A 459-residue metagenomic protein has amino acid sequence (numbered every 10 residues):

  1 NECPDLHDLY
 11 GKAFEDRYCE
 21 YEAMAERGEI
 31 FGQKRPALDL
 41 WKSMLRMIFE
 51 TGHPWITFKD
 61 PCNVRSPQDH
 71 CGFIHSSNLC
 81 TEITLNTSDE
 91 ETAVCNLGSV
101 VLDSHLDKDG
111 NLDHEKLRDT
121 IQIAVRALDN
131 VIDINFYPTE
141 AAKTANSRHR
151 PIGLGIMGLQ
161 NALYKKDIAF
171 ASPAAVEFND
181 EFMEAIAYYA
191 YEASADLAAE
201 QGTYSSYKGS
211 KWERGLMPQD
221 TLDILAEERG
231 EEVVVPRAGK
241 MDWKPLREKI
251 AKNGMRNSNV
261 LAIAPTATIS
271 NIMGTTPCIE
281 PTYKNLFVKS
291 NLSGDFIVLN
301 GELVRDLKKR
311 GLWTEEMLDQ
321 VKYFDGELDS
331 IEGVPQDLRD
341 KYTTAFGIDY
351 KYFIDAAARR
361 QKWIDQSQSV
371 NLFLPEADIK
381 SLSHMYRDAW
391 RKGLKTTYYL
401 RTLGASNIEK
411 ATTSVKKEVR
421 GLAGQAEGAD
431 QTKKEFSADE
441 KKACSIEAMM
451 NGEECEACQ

Functional and structural regions predicted by a protein language model:
N1-T51, L225-G230: Polar, glycine-rich mid-to-C-terminal structural blocks that act as macromolecule-binding/assembly scaffolds
E2-D5, F58-H70, A141-I152, V176-F182 (+5 more regions): A glycine-rich phosphate-binding loop feature that marks nucleotide/adenosyl-phosphate handling sites
C3, T120-K143, A169-T266, Q336-R339 (+2 more regions): Internal maturation/activation junctions in enzymes
F31-R35, L45, Q68-C71, T84-T92 (+9 more regions): Alpha-helix capping and helix-loop boundary segments enriched in small/acidic/polar residues
I48-N146, P151, G158-K166, T275-E302 (+2 more regions): Function-dense linear segments that define catalytic or interfacial modules in macromolecule-processing proteins
E50, W55-F58, N96, V101 (+10 more regions): Structured core elements
T84-N86, L128-I134, T203, P236-K240 (+1 more regions): Catalytic alpha/beta core of large soluble enzyme barrels
K410-Q459: Acidic, low-complexity intrinsically disordered tails
